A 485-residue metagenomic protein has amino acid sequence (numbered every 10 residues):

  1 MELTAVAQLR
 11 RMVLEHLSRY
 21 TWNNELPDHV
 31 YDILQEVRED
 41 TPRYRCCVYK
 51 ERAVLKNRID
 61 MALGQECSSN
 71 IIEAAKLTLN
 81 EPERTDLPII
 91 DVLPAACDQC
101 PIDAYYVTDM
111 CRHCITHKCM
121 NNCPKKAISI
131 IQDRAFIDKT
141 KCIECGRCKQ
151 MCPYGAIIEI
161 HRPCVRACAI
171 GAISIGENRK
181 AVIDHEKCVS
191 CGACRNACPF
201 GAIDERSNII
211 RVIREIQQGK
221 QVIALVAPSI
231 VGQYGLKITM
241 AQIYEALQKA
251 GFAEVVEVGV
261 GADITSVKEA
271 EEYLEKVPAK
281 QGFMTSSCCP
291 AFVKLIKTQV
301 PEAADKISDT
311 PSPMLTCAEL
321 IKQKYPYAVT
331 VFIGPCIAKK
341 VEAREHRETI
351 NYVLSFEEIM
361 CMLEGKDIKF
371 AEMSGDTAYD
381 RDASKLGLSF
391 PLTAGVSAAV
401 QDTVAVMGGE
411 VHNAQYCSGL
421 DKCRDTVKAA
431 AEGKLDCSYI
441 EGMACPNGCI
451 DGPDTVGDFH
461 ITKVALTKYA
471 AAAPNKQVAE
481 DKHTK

Functional and structural regions predicted by a protein language model:
M1-N70, A74, E205-K485: Iron-sulfur-associated redox domains of electron-transfer enzymes in respiratory and anaerobic energy metabolism
A75-L87, C119-M120, V212: Small-residue-rich
N80-T108, K125-K126: N-terminal [4Fe-4S]-dependent radical SAM core
P94, D98-A104, C114-C119, C145-C148 (+3 more regions): Cysteine-cluster motifs in flexible loop/terminal segments that predominantly coordinate metals
C100-Y106, S129-Q132, I175, A193 (+3 more regions): Gly-rich Lys/Arg/Thr-decorated short loops/hinges at beta-loop-alpha junctions or inter-strand turns that position
C114, I143, E159, V189 (+3 more regions): Residue-level recognition of alpha-helix initiation/capping sites
T116-K139, R147-D184, V189, A193-I209 (+1 more regions): Iron-sulfur cluster-binding cysteine motifs and their immediate structural context in ferredoxin-like electron-transfer
